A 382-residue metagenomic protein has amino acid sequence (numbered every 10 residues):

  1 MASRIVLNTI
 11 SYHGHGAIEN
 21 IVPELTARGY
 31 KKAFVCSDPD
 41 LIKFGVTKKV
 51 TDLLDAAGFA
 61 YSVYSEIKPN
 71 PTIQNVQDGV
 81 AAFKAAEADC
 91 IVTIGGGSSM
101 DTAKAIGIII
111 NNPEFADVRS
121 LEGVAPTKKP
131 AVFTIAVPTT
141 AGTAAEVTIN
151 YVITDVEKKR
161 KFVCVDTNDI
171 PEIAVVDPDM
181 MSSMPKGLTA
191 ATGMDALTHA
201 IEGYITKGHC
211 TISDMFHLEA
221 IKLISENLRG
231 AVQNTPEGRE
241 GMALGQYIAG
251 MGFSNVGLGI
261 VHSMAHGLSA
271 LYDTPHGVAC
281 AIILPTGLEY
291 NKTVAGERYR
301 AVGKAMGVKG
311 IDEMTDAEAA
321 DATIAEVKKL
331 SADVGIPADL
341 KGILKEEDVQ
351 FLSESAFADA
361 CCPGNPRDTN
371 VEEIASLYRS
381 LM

Functional and structural regions predicted by a protein language model:
M1-Y64: An N-terminal, well-structured beta->alpha segment
I18-I21, K43-V46, I73-V76, S99-A103 (+3 more regions): Short glycine/serine/threonine-rich phosphate/pyrophosphate-binding segments that cradle anionic phosphate groups
I42-F115, R229-R239: N-terminal small/polar loop signature for handling phosphorylated ligands or for N-terminal nucleophile
Q74-D179: Glycine/threonine-rich beta-strand-loop-alpha-helix active-site module that forms ligand/phosphate-binding
N150-V256: Carboxylate- and glycine-rich phosphate/diphosphate-binding segment that chelates Mg2+/Mn2+
V256-A322: C-terminal catalytic subdomain
Y299, K309-M382: C-terminal charged capping/lid subdomain of soluble metabolic enzymes
